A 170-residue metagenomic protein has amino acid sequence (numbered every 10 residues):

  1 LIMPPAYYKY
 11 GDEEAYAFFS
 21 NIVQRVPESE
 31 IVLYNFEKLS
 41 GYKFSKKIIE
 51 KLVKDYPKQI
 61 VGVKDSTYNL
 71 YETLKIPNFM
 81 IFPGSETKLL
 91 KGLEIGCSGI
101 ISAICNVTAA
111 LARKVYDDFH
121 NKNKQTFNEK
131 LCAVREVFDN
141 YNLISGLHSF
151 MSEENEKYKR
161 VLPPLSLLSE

Functional and structural regions predicted by a protein language model:
L1-M3, V32-L33: Short beta-strand segments at enzyme active-site cores
I2-E14: Glycine-rich, proline-tolerant flexible connector loops at the mouths of alpha/beta enzymes
M3-P4, F82, P163: Hydrophobic alpha-helix-in-membranes signature
A6-K9, L111, R160: A short acidic, helix-capping loop that chelates divalent metal ions and anchors anionic groups
A15, F19, A112: Aromatic/hydrophobic pocket-lining residues that form the small-molecule binding cavity in soluble enzyme cores
V23-S29, F36-Y141: Catalytic alpha/beta core domains of metabolic enzymes, predominantly
L93-E94, K130-S166: Conserved short secondary-structure transition element at the edge of the structured enzyme core that lines
L168-E170: Short, intrinsically disordered, charge-balanced linker/junction segments flanking boundaries in proteins
